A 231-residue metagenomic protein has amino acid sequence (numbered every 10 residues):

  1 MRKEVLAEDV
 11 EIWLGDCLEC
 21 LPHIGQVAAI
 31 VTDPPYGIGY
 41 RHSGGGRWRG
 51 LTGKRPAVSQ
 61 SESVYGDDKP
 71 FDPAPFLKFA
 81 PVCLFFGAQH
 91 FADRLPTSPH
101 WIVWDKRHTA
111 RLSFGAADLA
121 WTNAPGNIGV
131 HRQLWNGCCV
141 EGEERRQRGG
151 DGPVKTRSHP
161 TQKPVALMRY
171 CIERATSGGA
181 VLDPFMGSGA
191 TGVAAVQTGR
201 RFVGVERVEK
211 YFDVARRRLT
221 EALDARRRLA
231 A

Functional and structural regions predicted by a protein language model:
M1-K3, L119: Residue-level detector of beta-strand structural context in well-folded domains
K3-I12: Beta-strand-turn-beta hairpins that frame and shape the catalytic cleft of phosphate-ester-processing enzymes
I12-L14, M168: Membrane-topology and secretion signals of cell-surface/extracellular proteins
G15-E19: Conserved SAM/SAH-binding loop
H23-T32, Y36, Y40-S59, L77-A231: Class I S-adenosyl-L-methionine
R55-P70: A short acidic, glycine-rich active-site loop that binds or catalyzes chemistry on phosphate/adenosine moieties
D68-F79: A short, N-terminal amphipathic alpha-helix
